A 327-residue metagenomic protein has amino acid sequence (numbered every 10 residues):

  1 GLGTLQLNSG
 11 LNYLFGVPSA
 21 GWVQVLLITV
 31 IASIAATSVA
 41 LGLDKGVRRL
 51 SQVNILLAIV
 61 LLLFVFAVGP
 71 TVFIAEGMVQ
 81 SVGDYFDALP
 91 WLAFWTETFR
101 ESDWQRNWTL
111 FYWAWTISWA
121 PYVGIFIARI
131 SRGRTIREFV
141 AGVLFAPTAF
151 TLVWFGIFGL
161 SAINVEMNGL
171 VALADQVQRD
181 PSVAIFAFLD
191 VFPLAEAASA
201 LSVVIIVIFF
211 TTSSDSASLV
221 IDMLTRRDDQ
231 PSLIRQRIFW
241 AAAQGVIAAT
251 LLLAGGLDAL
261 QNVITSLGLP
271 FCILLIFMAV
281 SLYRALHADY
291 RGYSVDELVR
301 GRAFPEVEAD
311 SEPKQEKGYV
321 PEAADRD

Functional and structural regions predicted by a protein language model:
G1-L2, Q24-S38, T71, W91-S131 (+1 more regions): Hydrophobic, membrane-embedded alpha-helices of multi-pass small-molecule transporters
G3-L26, A58-F64, I125-R134, E138-A149 (+1 more regions): Helix-loop-helix connectors at the membrane interface of multi-pass transporters/channels
S9-L14, I31-V53, G69, V123-I136 (+2 more regions): Membrane-water interface regions at transmembrane-helix termini and the short interhelical loops of multi-pass membrane
F15-L41, V60, W113-F126, I234-A249 (+1 more regions): Transmembrane alpha-helical segments of multi-pass small-molecule transport proteins
L41-A67, M78-F86, A141-P147, V263-L275: Membrane-interface loop-to-helix entry segments
A58-G69, F150-L160, L201-L219, W240-Q244 (+1 more regions): Hydrophobic alpha-helical segments of multi-pass membrane transport proteins
V65-A88, T148-D180: Extracellular/periplasmic helix-exit of transmembrane alpha-helices
D296-D327: Long, low-complexity, intrinsically disordered cytosolic termini of multi-pass membrane proteins
